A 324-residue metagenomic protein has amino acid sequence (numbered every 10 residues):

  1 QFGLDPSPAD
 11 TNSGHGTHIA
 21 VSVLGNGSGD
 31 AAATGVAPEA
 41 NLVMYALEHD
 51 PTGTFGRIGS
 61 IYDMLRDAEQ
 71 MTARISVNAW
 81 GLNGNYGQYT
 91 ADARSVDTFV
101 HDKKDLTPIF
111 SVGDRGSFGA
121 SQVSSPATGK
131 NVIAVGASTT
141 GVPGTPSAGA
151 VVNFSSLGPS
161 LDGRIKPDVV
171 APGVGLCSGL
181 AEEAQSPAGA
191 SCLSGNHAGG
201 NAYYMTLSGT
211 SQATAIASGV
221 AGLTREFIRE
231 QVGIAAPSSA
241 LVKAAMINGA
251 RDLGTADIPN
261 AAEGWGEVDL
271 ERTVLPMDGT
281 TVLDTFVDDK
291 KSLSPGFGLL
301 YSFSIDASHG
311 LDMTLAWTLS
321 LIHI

Functional and structural regions predicted by a protein language model:
Q1-R57, M71-S76, N83-Q88, D102-T107 (+8 more regions): Subtilisin-like serine protease catalytic core
L4, S147, V151, G199-T206 (+1 more regions): Flexible glycine/proline-enriched surface loops and loop-helix/loop-strand junctions
D5-T11, A190, A198-T210: Short pre-catalytic strand/loop immediately N-terminal to key active-site residues, enriched for Gly-Thr
M44, A171, A202-Y204, E226-A307: C-terminal subdomain of the subtilisin-like protease fold in secreted/lumenal serine endopeptidases
G310-S320: A short beta-strand element within beta-rich, extracytoplasmic domains of secreted/secretory-pathway proteins
I322-I324: Conserved small/polar residues in nucleotide/adenosyl-binding loops
